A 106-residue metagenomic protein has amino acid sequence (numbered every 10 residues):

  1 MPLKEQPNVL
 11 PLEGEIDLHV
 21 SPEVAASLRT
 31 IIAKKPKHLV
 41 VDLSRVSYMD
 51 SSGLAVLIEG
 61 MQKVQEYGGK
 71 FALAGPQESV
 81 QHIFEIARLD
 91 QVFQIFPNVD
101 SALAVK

Functional and structural regions predicted by a protein language model:
M1-P11: Short beta-strand/loop segment at the start of cytosolic alpha/beta domains
L18-F93: Amphipathic alpha-helical interaction surfaces in cytosolic regulatory modules
E78, D100-S101: Acidic phosphotransfer microenvironment of two-component signaling modules
Q94-N98: Short acidic-hydrophobic, aromatic-tinged amphipathic segments that line or gate anion-handling sites
